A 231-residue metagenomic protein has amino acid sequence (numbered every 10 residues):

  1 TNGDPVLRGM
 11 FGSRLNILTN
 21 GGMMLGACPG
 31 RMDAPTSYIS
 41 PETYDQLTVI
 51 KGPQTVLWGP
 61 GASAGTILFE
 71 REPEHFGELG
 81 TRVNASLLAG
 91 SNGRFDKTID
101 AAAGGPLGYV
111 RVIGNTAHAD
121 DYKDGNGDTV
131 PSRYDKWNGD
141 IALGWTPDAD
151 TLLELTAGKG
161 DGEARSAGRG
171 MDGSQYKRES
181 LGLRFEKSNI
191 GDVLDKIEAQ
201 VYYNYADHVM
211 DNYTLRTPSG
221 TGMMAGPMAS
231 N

Functional and structural regions predicted by a protein language model:
N2, A34, Y44, A62-A64 (+4 more regions): Transmembrane beta-barrel architecture of outer-membrane proteins
G3-V6, L15-L18, A34-I39, V49 (+2 more regions): N-terminal periplasmic accessory domains that precede and gate Gram-negative outer-membrane beta-barrel machines
M10, E42, I50, N92 (+2 more regions): A short, compositionally biased micro-patch
M10-S13, L107: Short proline/glycine-enriched turn/loop motifs at strand-loop junctions of beta-rich domains
M23-K51: Short acidic/polar hinge/loop motifs at secondary-structure boundaries that mediate gating or recognition
P29, T55-V56, L68-E70, F76-G80 (+3 more regions): Periplasmic-side early beta-strands and strand-to-turn transitions of outer-membrane beta-barrels
S132-N231: Outer-membrane beta-barrel domain signature, strongest for Gram-negative TonB-dependent receptors and also present
